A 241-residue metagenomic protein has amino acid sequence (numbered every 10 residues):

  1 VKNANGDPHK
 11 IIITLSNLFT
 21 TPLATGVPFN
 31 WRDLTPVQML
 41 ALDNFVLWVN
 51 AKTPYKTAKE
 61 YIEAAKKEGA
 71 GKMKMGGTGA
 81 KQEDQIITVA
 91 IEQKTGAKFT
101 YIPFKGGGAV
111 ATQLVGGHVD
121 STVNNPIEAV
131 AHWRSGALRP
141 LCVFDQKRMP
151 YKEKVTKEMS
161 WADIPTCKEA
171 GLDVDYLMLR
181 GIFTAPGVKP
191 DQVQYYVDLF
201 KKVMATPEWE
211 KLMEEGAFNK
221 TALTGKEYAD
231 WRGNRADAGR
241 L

Functional and structural regions predicted by a protein language model:
V1, G117-H118, A217: Active-site-proximal glycine-rich helix-loop-beta segment
N3-I11, P22-A109, C167, L179-L212: Hinge/capping helix and adjacent helix->loop/strand transition within the periplasmic-binding protein
L15-S16, A51, N125-I127, F144-Q146 (+1 more regions): Short secondary-structure boundary segments
N17-T20, M149: Conserved sequence/active-site signature of Rossmann-fold short-chain dehydrogenase/reductase
G26-W31, M149-V174: Small-residue (glycine/proline)-centered packing/hinge motifs flanked by hydrophobic/aromatic residues
K72, G76-D163: Ligand-binding pocket segment of bilobal, Venus flytrap-like solute-binding proteins
A97, R134, P190-L241: An extracytoplasmic/periplasmic, membrane-proximal ligand-sensing/linker region
